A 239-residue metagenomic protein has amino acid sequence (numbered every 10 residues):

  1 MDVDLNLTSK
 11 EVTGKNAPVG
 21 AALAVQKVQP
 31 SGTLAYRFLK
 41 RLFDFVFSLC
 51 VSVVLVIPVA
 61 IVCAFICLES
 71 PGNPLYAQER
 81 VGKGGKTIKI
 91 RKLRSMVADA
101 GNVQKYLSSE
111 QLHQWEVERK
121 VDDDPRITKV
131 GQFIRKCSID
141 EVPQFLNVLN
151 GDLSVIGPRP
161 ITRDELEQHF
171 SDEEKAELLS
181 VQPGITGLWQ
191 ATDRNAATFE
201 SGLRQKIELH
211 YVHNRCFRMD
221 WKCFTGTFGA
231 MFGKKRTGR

Functional and structural regions predicted by a protein language model:
D2-V25, P143-R239: Hydrophobic structural segments characteristic of membrane proteins
N16-V19, Y76-P125, T186-K206: Short, glycine-rich, amphipathic interfacial segments at transmembrane boundaries or analogous
K27-N102, F217-R239: A hydrophobic, helix-centered structural microdomain
S31, A35, D123-R126, V181 (+2 more regions): Residue-level signature of the cytosolic catalytic core of signaling kinases
I134-F145: Short acidic-aromatic low-complexity motifs
